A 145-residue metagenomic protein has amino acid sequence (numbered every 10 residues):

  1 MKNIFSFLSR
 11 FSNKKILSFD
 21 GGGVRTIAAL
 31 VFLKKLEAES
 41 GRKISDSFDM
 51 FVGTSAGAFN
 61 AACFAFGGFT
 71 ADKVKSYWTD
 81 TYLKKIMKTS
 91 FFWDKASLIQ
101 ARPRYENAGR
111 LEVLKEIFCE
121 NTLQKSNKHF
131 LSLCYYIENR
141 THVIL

Functional and structural regions predicted by a protein language model:
M1-K2: Cytosolic, low-complexity regulatory segments enriched in Ser/Pro/Gly with interspersed Lys/Arg in eukaryotic signaling
F5, R10, K14-I117, I144: Patatin-like phospholipase
S9, L123-S126: Solvent-exposed alpha-helices and their adjacent loops that cap or buttress functional pockets in soluble metabolic
C119-E120, S132: Short, proline-rich low-complexity segments centered on a Tyr-Pro-Pro core
K125-L145: Active-site gating loop/helix substructures
